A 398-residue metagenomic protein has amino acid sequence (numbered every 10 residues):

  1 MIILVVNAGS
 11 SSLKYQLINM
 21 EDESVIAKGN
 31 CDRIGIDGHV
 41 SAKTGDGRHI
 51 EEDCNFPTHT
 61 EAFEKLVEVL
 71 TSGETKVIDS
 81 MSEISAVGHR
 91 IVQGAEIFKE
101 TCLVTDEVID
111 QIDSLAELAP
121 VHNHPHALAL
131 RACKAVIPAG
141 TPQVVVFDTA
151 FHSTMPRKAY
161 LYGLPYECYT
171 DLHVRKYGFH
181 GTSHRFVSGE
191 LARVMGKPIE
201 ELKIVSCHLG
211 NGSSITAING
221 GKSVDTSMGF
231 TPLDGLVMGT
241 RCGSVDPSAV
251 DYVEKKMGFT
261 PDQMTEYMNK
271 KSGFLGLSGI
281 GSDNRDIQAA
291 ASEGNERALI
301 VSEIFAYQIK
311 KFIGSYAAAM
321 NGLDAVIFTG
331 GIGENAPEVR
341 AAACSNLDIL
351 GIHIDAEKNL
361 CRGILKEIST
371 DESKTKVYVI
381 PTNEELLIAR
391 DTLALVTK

Functional and structural regions predicted by a protein language model:
G9, H89-V92, L209, I327-N335: Glycine-rich beta-strand-to-loop/alpha-helix junction loops that act as flexible
S12-F56: Short glycine-rich, Thr/Ser-proximal phosphate-binding strand/loop in the N-terminal lobe of ATP-dependent enzymes
V69-I84, R193-P198, I313-D324: Phosphate/pyrophosphate-binding loops at sites that engage ATP/ADP/AMP, CoA/4′-phosphopantetheine, polyphosphate
L70, K76-H122, P142-V144, A150-L161: Short beta-strand-loop/turn "lid" adjacent to the catalytic site in phosphate-handling enzymes
F151-K255: Glycine-rich phosphate-binding loop of actin/hexokinase-like ATP-binding domains
N219-T260, E266, G330-C361: Catalytic phosphate/nucleotide-handling subdomain of diverse soluble enzymes
E266, G273-L277, N284-A319: Adenine-nucleotide phosphate-binding core of ATP-dependent small-molecule kinases
L299, E303-D324, G333-K398: Internal helix-turn-beta structural module
